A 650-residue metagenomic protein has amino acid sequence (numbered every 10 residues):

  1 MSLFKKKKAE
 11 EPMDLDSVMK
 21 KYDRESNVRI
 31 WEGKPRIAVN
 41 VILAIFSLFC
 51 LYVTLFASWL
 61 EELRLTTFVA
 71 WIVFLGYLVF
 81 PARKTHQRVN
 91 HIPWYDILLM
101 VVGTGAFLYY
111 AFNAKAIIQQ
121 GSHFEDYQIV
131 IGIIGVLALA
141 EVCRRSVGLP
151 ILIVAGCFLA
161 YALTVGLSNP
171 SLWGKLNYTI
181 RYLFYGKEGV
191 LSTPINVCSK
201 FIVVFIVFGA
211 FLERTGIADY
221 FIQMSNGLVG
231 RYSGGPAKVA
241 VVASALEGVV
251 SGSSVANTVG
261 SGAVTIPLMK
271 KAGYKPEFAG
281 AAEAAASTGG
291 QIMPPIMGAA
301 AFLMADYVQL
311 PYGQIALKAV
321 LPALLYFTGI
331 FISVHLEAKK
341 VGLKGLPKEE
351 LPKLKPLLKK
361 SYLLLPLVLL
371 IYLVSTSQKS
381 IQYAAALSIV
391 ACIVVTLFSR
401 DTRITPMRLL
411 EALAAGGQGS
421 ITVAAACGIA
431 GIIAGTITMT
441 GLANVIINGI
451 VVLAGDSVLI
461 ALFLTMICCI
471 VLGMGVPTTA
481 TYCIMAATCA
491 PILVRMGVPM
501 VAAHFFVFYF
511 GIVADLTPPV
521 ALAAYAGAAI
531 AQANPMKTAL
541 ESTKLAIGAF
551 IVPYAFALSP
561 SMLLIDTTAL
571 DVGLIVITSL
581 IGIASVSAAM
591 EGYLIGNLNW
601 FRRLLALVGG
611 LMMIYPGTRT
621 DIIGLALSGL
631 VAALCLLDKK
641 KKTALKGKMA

Functional and structural regions predicted by a protein language model:
M1-Q119, I129-I133: Conserved, well-structured core domains of diverse proteins
S2-I37, A44, L317-G419, L522-L611 (+1 more regions): Long, contiguous bundles of hydrophobic transmembrane helices that form the permeation core of multi-pass
V28, V53-S58, F80-N90, A116-I117 (+6 more regions): Membrane-water interface regions at transmembrane-helix termini and the short interhelical loops of multi-pass membrane
R83-H86, L108-S122, S146, G166-T179: Transmembrane alpha-helix boundary signature
D126-V130, E188-F201, G227-V241, A272-F278 (+5 more regions): Membrane-interfacial loop-to-helix junctions in multi-pass transporters
E141-S146, V154-S168, L176-I180, F184-D219 (+8 more regions): Core transmembrane alpha-helical segments of multi-pass membrane transporters/permeases
G209-E213, S244-S253, A285-Q291, A434 (+3 more regions): Transmembrane alpha-helix interface/packing and boundary motifs in multi-pass membrane proteins, characterized by
I222-G290, I296-L303, Q309, T478-F510 (+1 more regions): Hydrophobic transmembrane alpha-helices that form the pore/transport pathway of multi-pass ion and small-solute
